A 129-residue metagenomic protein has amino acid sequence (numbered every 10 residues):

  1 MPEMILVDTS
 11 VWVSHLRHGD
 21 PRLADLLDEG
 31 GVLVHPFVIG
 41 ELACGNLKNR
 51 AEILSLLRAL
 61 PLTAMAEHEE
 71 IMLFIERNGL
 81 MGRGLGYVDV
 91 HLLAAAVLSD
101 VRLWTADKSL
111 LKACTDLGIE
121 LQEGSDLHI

Functional and structural regions predicted by a protein language model:
M1-V34, A43-S55, S125-I129: Short, well-structured N-terminal submotif of metal-dependent ribonuclease cores
E3, H15, P21, T63-S125: Active-site neighborhoods of divalent-metal-dependent phosphate/nucleic-acid chemistry enzymes
W12, I39-L42, L110-L111: A generic structural signal for short hydrophobic patches within well-formed alpha-helices
D28, R58-L60, L117: Short, structured coil segments at secondary-structure junctions
P36, G40, V90-L93: Non-catalytic, well-ordered alpha-helical scaffold segments
I39-A43, L54-R58, M72: Amphipathic alpha-helical segments within well-ordered protein domains
